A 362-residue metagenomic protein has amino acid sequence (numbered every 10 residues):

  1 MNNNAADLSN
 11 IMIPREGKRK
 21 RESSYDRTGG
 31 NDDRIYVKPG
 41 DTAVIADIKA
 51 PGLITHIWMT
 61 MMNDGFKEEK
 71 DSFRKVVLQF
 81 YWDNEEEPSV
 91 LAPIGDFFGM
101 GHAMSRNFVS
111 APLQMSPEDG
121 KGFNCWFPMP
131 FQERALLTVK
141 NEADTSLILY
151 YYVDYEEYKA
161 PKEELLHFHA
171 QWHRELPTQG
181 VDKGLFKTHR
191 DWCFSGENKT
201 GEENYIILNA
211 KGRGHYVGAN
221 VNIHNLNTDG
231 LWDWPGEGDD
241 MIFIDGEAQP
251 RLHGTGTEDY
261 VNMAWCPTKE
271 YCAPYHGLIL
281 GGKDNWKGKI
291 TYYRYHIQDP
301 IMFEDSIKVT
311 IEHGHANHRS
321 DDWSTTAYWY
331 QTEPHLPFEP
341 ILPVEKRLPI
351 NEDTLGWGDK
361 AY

Functional and structural regions predicted by a protein language model:
M1-Y362: Beta-strand-centric surfaces of beta-sandwich/beta-rich domains
